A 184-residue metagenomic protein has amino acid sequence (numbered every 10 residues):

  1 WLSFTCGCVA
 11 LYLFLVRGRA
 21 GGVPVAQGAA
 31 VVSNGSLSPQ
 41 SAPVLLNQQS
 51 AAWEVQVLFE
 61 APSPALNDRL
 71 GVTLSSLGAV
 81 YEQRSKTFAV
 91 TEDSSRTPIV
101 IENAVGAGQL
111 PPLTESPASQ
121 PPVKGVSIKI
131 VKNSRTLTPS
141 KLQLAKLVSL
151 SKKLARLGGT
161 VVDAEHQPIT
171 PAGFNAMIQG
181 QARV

Functional and structural regions predicted by a protein language model:
W1-G28: N-terminal signal-anchor transmembrane alpha helix of single-pass membrane proteins, serving as the membrane-anchoring
G18-A52: Acidic, low-complexity cytosolic linker/stalk segments
A42-V72: Terminal, regulation- and interaction-focused segments at domain boundaries
E60, P64-D68, E82, L137-A145: Ordered, soluble secondary-structure elements with a strong preference for glycine-centered loop motifs and nearby
G71, A79-K86, P121-G125, K129: Terminal membrane-proximal soluble interaction domains of membrane-associated proteins
S75, V80-T114: Ser/Thr-rich, low-complexity intrinsically disordered terminal regions
P111-T138: Mid-chain, well-packed structural core segment of small domains
I130-V184: Well-ordered alpha/beta subsegment
